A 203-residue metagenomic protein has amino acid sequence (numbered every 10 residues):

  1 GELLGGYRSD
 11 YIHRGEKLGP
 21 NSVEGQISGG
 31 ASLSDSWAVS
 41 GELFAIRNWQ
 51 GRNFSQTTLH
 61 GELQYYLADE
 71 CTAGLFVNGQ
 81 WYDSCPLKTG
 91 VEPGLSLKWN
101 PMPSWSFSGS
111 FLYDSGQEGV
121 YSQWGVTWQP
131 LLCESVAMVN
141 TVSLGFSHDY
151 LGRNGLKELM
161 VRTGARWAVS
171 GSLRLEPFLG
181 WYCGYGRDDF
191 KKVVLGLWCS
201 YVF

Functional and structural regions predicted by a protein language model:
G1, N21-I27, T57-G61, V91-L95 (+4 more regions): Hydrophobic, lipid-facing positions within transmembrane beta-strands of outer-membrane proteins
G1-L3, D35-G41, D69-L75, P103-G109 (+2 more regions): Repeated loop/turn-to-beta-strand initiation elements of outer-membrane beta-barrel proteins
G1-W49, L131-C133, S200: Short glycine/proline- and aromatic-enriched beta-strand/turn motifs that initiate or cap beta-hairpins
L3-S9, G41-A45, L75-G79, G109-Y113 (+3 more regions): Transmembrane beta-barrel strands of outer-membrane/channel proteins
H13-S22, I46-Q56, W81-V91, L112-Q123 (+2 more regions): Solvent-exposed loop/turn segments connecting transmembrane beta-strands in outer-membrane beta-barrel proteins
W37-L87: Surface-exposed loop and membrane-interface regions of Gram-negative outer-membrane beta-barrel proteins
P130, W167, F190-F203: Outer-membrane beta-barrel "beta-signal"
A137-D188: Outer membrane beta-barrel transmembrane domains
